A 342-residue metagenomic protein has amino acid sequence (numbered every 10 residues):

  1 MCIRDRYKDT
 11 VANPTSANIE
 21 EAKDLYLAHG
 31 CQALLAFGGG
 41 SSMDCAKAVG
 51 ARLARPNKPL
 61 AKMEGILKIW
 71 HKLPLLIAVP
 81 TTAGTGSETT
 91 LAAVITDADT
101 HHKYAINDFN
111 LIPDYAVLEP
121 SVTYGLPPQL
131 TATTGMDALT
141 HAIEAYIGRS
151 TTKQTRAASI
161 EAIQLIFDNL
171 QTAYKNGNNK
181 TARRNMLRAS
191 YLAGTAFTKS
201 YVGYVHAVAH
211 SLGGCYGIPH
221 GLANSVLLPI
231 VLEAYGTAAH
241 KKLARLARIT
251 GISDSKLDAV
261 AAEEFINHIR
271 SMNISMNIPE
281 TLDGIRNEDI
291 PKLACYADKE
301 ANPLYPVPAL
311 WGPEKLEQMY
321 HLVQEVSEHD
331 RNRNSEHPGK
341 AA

Functional and structural regions predicted by a protein language model:
M1-I3: Short, small-residue-biased leader/transition segments that mark boundaries at the very start of proteins
R6-S16: Short beta->alpha junction loops
A17-D24, A28-S121: Glycine/threonine-rich beta-strand-loop-alpha-helix active-site module that forms ligand/phosphate-binding
A92-S200: Carboxylate- and glycine-rich phosphate/diphosphate-binding segment that chelates Mg2+/Mn2+
L139-I143, M186-G194, V208, L228 (+4 more regions): Short alpha-helical scaffolding segments that buttress acidic/His motifs in well-ordered protein cores
S200-R270: C-terminal catalytic subdomain
L243, S253-A342: C-terminal charged capping/lid subdomain of soluble metabolic enzymes
